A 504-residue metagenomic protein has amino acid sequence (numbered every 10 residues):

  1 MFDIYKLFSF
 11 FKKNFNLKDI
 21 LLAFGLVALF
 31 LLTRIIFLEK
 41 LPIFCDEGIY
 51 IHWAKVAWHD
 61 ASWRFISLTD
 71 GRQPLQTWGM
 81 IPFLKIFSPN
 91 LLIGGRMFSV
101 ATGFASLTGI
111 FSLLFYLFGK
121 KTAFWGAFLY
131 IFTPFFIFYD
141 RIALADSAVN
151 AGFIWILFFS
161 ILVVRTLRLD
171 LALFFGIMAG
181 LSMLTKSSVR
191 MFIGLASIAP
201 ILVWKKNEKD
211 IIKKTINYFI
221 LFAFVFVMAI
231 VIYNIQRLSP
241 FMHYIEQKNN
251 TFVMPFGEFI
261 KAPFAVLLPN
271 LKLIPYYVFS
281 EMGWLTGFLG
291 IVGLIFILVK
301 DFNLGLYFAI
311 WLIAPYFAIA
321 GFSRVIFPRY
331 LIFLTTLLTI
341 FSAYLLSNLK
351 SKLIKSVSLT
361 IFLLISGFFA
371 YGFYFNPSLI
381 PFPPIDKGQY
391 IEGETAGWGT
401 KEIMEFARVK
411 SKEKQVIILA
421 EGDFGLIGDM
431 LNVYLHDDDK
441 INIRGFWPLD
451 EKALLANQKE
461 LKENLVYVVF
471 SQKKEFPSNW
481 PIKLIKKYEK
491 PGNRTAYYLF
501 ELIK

Functional and structural regions predicted by a protein language model:
A23, A28, M97-F118, W155 (+2 more regions): Transmembrane-helix motifs of polytopic, lipid-linked glycan transferases
V27-T33, G126-I131, A179, M183 (+1 more regions): Short helix- or helix-capping micro-motifs that position conserved polar/aromatic residues at function-defining sites
F44-C45, T69, S99, F135 (+2 more regions): Short acidic/glycine- and proline-prone juxtamembrane loop motifs at membrane-interface regions of multi-pass membrane
Y50, K55-V56, L181, R190-K300 (+4 more regions): Transmembrane-lumen/periplasm boundary regions of multi-pass, lipid-linked membrane glycan transferases
P74-W78, S88-T108, Y139-A143, S280-L285 (+1 more regions): Loop-to-helix entry region of an early transmembrane alpha helix in multi-pass inner-membrane enzymes
Y116-K121, I156-F174, S182, I297-K300 (+1 more regions): Membrane-interface transmembrane helices that cradle and orient dolichyl/undecaprenyl
S342, L346, D439, R444-K504: Aromatic/acidic, Gly/Pro-rich catalytic loop(s) in extracytoplasmic/lumenal soluble domains of multi-pass membrane
S358-V409, G422-M430: Membrane-proximal, lumen/periplasm-facing interface regions of secretory-pathway glyco- and lipid-modifying enzymes
